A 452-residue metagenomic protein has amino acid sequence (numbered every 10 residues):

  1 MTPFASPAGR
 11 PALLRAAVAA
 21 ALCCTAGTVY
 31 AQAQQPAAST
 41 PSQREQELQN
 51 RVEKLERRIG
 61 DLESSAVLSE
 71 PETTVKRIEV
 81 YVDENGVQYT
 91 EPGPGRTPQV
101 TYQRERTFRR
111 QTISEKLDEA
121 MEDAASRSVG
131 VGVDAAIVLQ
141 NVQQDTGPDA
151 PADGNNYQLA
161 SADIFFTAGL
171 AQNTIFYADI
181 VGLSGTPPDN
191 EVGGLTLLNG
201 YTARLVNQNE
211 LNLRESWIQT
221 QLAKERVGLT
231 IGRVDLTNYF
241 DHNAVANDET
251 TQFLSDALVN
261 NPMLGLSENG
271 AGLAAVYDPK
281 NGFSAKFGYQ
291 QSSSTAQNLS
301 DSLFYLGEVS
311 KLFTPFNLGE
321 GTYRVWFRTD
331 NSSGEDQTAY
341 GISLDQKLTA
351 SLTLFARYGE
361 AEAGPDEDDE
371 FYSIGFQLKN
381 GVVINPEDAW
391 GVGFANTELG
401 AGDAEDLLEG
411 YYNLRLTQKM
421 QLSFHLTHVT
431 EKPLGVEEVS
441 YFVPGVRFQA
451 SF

Functional and structural regions predicted by a protein language model:
T2-F4, A20-C23, V29-P151, G169: N-terminal periplasmic/intermembrane-space "pro-region" immediately following the signal or transit peptide
V133-N141, A178-G182, L229-R233, F287-Q291 (+6 more regions): Transmembrane beta-barrel strands of outer-membrane/channel proteins
L139-S161, G169-S216, L222, A296-D301 (+1 more regions): Surface-exposed loop and membrane-interface regions of Gram-negative outer-membrane beta-barrel proteins
G154-A160, N209-R214, S267-A271, D301-Y305 (+4 more regions): Residues that define the transmembrane beta-barrel architecture of outer-membrane proteins
Q172-F176, E225-L229, N281-F287, P315-Y323 (+3 more regions): Repeated loop/turn-to-beta-strand initiation elements of outer-membrane beta-barrel proteins
D189-W217, K224-F304: Surface-exposed coil loops of outer-membrane beta-barrel proteins
G307-L399, G410: Detector for outer-membrane/organellar transmembrane beta-barrel domains, recognizing the amphipathic beta-strand
F376, S440-F452: Outer-membrane beta-barrel "beta-signal"
